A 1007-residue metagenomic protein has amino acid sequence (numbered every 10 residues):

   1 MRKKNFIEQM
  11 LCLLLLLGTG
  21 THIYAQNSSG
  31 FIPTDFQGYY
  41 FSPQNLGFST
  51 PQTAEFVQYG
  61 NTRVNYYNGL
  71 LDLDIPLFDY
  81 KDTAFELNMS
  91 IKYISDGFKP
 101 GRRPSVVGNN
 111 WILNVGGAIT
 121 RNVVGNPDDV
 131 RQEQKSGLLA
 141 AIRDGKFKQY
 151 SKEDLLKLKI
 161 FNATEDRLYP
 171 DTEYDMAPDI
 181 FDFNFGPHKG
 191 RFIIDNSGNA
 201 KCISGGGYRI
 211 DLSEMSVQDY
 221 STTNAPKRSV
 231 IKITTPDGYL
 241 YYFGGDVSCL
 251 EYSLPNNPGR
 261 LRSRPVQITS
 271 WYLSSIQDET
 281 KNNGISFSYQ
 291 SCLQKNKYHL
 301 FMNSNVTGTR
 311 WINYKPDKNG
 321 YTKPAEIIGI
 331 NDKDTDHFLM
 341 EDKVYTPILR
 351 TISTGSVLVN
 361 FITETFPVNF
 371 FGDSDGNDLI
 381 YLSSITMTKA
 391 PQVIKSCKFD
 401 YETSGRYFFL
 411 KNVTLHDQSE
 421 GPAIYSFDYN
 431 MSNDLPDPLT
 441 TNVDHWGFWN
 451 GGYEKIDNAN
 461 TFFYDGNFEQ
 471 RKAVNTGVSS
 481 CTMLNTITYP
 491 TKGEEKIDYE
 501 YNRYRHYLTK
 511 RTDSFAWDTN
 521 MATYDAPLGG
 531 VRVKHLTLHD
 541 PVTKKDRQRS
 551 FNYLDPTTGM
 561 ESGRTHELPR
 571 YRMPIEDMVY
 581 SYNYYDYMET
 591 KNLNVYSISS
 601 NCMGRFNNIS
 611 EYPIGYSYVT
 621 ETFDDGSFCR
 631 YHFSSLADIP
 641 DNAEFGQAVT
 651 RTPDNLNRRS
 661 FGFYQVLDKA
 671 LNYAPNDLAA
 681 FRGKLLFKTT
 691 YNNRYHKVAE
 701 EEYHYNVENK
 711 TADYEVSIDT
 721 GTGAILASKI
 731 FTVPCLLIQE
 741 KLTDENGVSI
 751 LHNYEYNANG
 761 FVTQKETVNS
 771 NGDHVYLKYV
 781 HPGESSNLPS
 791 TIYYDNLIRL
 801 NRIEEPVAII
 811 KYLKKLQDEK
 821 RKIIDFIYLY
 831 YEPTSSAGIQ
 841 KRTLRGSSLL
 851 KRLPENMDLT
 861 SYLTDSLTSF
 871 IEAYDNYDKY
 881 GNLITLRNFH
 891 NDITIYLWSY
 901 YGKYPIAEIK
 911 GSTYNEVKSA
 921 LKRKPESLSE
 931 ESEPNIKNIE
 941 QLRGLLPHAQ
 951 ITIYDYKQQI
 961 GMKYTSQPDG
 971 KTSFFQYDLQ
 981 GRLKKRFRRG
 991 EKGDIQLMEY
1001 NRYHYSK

Functional and structural regions predicted by a protein language model:
M1-S29: Bacterial Sec-dependent N-terminal signal peptides
Q26-Y40: Cleaved targeting-peptide boundary
F41-K99: N-terminal-proximal low-complexity accessory segments that begin disordered and transition into the first
D79, F98, R102, I112 (+11 more regions): Non-catalytic interaction/targeting regions
I94-D96, V107-W111, Y150, G186 (+1 more regions): Subset of outer-membrane beta-barrel
D166-S216: Active-site acidic/histidine clusters and adjacent loop/turn architecture that either coordinate catalytic ions
E940-L942: Extended alpha-helical interface modules used as scaffolds for assembling large macromolecular complexes
M998-K1007: Outer-membrane beta-barrel "beta-signal"
